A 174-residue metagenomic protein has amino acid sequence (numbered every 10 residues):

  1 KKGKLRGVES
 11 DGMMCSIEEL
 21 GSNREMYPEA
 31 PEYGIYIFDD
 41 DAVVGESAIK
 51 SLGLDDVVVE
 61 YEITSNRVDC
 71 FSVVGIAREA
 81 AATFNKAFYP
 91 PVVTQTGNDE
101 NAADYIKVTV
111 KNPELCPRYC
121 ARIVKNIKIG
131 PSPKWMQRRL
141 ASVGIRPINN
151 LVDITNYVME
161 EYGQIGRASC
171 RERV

Functional and structural regions predicted by a protein language model:
K1-R171: RNA/tRNA-interacting regions in translation and RNA-turnover enzymes
